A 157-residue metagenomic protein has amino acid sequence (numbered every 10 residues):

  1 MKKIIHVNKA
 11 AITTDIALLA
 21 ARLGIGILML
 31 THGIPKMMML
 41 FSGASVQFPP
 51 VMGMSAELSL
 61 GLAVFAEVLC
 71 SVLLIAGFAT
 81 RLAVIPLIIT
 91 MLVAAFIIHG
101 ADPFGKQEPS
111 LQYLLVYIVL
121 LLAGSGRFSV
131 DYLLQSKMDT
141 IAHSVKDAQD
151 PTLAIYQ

Functional and structural regions predicted by a protein language model:
M1-M38, E57-F65, L69, A76-Q157: Extended, low-polarity transmembrane helix blocks
M39-M52, E67-I75: Short juxtamembrane and helix-loop transition motifs at transmembrane-helix boundaries in membrane proteins
